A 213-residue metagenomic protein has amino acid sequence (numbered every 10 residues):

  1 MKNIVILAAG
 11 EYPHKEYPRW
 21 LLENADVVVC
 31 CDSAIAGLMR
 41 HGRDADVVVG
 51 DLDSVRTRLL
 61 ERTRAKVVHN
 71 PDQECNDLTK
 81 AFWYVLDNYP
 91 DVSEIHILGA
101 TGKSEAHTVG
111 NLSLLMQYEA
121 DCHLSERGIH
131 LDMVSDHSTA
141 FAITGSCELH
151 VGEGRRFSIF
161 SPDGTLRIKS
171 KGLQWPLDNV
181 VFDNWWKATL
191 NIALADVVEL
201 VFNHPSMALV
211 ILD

Functional and structural regions predicted by a protein language model:
M1-K2, A25, A45, V92-E94 (+3 more regions): A general structural motif
M1-R62: N-terminal beta-strand-loop-alpha-helix module at the start of alpha/beta ligand-binding or catalytic domains
A8-G10, T101, L212: Structural motif
H14-E16, N76-T79, S104-V109: Short glycine/serine/threonine-rich phosphate/pyrophosphate-binding segments that cradle anionic phosphate groups
R64-P90: Short phosphate-binding loop-to-helix
A65-N70, L131, G154-S158: A glycine-rich helix N-cap at a beta->alpha junction
E94-G145: Anionic-ligand-binding alpha/beta catalytic cores of soluble enzymes and soluble regulatory domains that recognize
D136-S138, A142-D213: Long, charged alpha-helical interface segments
